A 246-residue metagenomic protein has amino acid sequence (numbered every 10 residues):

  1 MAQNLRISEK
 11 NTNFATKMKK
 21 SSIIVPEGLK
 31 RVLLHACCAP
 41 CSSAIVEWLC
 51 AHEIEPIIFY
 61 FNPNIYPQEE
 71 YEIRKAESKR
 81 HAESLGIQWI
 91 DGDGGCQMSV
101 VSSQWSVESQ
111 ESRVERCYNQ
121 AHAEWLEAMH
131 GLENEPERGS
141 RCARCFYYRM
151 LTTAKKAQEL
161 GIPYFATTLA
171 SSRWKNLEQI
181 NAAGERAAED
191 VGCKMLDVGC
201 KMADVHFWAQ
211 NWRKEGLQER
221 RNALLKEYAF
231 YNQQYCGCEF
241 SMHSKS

Functional and structural regions predicted by a protein language model:
N4, N11-S99, R113-C193, K201-S246: Nucleotide-activated chemistry modules centered on ATP-dependent adenylation/adenylyltransferase
